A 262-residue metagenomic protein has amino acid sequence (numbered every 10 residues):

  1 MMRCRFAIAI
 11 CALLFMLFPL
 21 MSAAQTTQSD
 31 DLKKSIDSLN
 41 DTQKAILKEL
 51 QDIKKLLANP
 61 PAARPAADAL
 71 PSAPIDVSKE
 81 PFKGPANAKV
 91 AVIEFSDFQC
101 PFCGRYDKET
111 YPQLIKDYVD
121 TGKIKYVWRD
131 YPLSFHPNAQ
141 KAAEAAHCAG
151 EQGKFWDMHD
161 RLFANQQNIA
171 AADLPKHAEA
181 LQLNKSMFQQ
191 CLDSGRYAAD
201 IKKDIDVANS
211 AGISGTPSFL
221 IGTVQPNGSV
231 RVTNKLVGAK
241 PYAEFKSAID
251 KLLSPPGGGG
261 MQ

Functional and structural regions predicted by a protein language model:
M1-C11: Bacterial N-terminal signal peptides that target proteins for export
A9-P19: Bacterial N-terminal signal peptides
Q25-S134, K202, A248-Q262: Extracytoplasmic thiol/disulfide redox context detector
Q28-L39, Q43-K44, K176-Q262: C-terminal cap of thioredoxin/glutaredoxin-like
F82-K83, I169, L236: Short clusters of hydrophobic/aromatic residues that line enzyme substrate/ligand-binding pockets
V92, M158, F188: Divalent metal-coordination and catalytic microenvironments
F98-E179, N184, K251: Structural alpha/beta surface segment adjacent to cysteine/selenocysteine redox centers across thiol/disulfide enzymes
